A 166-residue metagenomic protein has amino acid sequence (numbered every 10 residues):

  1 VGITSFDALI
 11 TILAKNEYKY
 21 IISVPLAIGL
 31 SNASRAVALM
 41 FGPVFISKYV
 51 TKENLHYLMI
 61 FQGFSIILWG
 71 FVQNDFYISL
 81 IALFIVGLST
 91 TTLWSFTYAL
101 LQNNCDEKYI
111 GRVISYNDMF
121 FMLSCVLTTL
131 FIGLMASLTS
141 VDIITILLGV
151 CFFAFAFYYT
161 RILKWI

Functional and structural regions predicted by a protein language model:
V1-D7, T90, C125: Conserved extracellular-gate-facing transmembrane-helix segments in secondary transporters
L13-I166: C-terminal transmembrane bundle of multi-pass solute transporters/carriers
